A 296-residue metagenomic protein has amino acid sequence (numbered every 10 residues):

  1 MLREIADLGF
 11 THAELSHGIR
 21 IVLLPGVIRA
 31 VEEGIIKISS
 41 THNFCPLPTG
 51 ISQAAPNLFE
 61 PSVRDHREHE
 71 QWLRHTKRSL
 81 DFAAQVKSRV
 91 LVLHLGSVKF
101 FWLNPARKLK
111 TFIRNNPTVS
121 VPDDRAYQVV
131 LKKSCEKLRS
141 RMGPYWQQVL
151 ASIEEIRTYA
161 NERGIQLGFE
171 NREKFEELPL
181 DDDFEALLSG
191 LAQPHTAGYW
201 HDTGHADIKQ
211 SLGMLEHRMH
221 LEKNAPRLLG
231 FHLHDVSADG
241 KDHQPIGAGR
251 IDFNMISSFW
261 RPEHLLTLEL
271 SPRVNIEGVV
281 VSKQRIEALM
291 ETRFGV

Functional and structural regions predicted by a protein language model:
M1-A6, I21, G34, L73-R74 (+4 more regions): Histidine-acidic metal/acid-base catalytic patches
M1-L80, A84-S88, R107-A126, E154 (+3 more regions): N-terminal pre-domain/capping segments
L15, N171-R172, T203, L270: Generic detector of well-ordered alpha-helical packing
I19-R20, C45, S97-V98, K174 (+1 more regions): Conserved beta-strand edge residues that scaffold enzyme active sites
I38-T41, F169, H201, L268: Hydrophobic residues in well-ordered beta-strands that form the structural core
A55-P56, Q128-K132, H232-S237: Short, basic/glycine-rich phosphate-binding loops at helix/coil junctions that contact nucleotide phosphates
P61-G198: Active-site acidic/histidine proton-transfer and metal-coordination neighborhood in alpha/beta enzyme cores
